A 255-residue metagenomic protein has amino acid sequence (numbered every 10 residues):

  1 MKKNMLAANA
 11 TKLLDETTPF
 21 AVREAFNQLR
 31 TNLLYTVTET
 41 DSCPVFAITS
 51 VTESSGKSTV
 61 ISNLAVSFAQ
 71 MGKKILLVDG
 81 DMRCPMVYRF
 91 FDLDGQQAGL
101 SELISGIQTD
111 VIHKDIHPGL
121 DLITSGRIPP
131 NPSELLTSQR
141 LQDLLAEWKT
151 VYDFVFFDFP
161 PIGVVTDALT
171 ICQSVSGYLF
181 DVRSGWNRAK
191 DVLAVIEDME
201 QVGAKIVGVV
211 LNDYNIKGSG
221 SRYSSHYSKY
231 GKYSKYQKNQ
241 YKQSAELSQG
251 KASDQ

Functional and structural regions predicted by a protein language model:
M1-T11, L193-Q255: Hydrophobic micro-sites
P19-M82, M86-R89: Walker A/P-loop phosphate-binding motif and the immediately C-terminal alpha-helix
F68-S125, L145, T150, N187-R188: Phosphate-binding loop that captures ATP/GTP phosphates
M86-V87, N131-S133, A189-K190, I216-S221: Switch/connector loops and helix/strand junctions flanking conserved nucleotide-binding motifs in nucleotide-processing
L100-E102, I123-D167: Switch II (G3) loop of P-loop NTPases
F154, G177-F180, G208: Well-ordered beta-strand positions
F159-V164, V175-V192: Conserved Switch II/interswitch segment of TRAFAC-class P-loop GTPases
